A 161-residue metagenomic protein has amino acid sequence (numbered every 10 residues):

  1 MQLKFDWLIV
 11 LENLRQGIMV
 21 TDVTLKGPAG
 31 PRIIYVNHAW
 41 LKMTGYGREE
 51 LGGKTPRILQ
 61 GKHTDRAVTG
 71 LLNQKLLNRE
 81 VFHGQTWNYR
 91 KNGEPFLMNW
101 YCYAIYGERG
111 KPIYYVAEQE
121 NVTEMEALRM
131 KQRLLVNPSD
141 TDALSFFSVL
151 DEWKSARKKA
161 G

Functional and structural regions predicted by a protein language model:
I18-D22: Short hydrophobic secondary-structure edge segments in sensory/regulatory modules of signaling proteins
T24-K26, W87-G93, Y106-E108: PAS-family sensory domains
G30-I34: Conserved hydrophobic beta-strand signature of PAS-family and PAS-like sensory domains
W40-L51: PAS/PAS-like sensory domain cap-loop motif
G52-H63: PAS-family sensory/regulatory domains
K62-W87, N92-E94, F146-K154: Terminal output helix/cap of sensory domains in signal transduction proteins
Q85, Y89, W100-Y103, E118: PAS-family sensory domains
K111-E124, R129-L135: PAS-family sensory domains
